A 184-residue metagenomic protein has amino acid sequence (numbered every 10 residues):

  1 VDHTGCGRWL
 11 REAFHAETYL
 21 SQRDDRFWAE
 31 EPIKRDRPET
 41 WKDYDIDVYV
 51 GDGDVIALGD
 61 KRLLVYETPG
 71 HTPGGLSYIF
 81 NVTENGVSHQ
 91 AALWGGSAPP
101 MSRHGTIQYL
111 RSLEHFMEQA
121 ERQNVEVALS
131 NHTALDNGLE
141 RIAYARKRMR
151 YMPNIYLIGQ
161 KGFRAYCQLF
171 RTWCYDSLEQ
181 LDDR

Functional and structural regions predicted by a protein language model:
V1-V55, R148, I158, Y166: Active-site HxH/HxHxD metal-binding segment of metal-dependent hydrolases
T18-R26, G51-E67, P100, D176 (+1 more regions): Charged, low-complexity, helix/coiled-coil-prone segments
W41, D45-D47, V55-A57, R62-A165: Metallo-beta-lactamase
K161-R184: C-terminal regulatory/interaction regions
